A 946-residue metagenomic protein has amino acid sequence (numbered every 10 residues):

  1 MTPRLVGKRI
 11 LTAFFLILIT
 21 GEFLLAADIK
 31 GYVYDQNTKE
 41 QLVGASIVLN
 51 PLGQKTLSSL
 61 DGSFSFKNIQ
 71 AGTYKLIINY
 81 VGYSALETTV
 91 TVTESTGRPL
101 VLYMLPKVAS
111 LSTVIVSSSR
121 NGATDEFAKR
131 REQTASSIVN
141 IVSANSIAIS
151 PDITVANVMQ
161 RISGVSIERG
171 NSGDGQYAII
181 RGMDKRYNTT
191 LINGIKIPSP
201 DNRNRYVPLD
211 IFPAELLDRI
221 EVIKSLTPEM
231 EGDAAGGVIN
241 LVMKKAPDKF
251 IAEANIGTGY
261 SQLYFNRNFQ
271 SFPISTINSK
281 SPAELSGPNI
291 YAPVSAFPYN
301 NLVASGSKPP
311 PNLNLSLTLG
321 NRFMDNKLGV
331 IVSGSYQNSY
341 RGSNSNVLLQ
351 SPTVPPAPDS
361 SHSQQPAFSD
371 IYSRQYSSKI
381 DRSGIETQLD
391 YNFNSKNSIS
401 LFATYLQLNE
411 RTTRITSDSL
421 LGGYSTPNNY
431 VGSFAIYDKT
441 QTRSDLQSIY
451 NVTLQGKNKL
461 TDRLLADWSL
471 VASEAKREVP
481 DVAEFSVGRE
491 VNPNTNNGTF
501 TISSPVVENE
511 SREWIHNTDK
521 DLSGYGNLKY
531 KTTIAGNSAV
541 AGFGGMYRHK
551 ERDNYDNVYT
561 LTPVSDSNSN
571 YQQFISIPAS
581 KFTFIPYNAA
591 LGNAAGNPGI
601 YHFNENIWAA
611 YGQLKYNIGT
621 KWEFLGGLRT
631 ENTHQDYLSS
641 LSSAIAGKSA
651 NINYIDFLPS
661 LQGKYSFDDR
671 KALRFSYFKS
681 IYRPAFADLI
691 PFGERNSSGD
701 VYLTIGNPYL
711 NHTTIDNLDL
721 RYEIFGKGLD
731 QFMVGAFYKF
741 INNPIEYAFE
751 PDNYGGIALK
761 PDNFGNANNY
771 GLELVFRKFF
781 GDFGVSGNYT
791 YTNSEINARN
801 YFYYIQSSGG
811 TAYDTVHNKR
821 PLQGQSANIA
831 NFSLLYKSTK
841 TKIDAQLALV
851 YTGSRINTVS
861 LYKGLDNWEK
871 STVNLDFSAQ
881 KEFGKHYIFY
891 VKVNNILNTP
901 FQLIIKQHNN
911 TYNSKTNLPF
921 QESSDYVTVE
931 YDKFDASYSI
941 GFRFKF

Functional and structural regions predicted by a protein language model:
D28, N300-I415, S419, L661: Transmembrane beta-barrel wall of Gram-negative outer-membrane proteins
Y34, S46-V48, N79-V81, G97-A148 (+2 more regions): Short, acidic, small-residue-rich periplasmic hinge/interaction motif at the N-terminus of Gram-negative outer-membrane
K67, I167, I195-K224, K244 (+1 more regions): Short acidic/polar hinge/loop motifs at secondary-structure boundaries that mediate gating or recognition
L100-L102, I211-N255: A beta-strand signature from Gram-negative outer-membrane beta-barrel systems, especially the internal plug domain
A156-K196, R219, G237-V238: Extracytoplasmic beta-strand/coil segments of soluble accessory domains associated with Gram-negative outer-membrane
V431-Q455, A595-W608, I681-M733, Y738-I741 (+3 more regions): Outer-membrane beta-barrel signature, preferentially recognizing the C-terminal barrel domain of Gram-negative
F737-F740, K760-I856: Gram-negative outer-membrane beta-barrel transporters
Y851-T858, K881-F946: C-terminal beta-signal and adjacent terminal beta-strands/loops of Gram-negative outer-membrane beta-barrel proteins
